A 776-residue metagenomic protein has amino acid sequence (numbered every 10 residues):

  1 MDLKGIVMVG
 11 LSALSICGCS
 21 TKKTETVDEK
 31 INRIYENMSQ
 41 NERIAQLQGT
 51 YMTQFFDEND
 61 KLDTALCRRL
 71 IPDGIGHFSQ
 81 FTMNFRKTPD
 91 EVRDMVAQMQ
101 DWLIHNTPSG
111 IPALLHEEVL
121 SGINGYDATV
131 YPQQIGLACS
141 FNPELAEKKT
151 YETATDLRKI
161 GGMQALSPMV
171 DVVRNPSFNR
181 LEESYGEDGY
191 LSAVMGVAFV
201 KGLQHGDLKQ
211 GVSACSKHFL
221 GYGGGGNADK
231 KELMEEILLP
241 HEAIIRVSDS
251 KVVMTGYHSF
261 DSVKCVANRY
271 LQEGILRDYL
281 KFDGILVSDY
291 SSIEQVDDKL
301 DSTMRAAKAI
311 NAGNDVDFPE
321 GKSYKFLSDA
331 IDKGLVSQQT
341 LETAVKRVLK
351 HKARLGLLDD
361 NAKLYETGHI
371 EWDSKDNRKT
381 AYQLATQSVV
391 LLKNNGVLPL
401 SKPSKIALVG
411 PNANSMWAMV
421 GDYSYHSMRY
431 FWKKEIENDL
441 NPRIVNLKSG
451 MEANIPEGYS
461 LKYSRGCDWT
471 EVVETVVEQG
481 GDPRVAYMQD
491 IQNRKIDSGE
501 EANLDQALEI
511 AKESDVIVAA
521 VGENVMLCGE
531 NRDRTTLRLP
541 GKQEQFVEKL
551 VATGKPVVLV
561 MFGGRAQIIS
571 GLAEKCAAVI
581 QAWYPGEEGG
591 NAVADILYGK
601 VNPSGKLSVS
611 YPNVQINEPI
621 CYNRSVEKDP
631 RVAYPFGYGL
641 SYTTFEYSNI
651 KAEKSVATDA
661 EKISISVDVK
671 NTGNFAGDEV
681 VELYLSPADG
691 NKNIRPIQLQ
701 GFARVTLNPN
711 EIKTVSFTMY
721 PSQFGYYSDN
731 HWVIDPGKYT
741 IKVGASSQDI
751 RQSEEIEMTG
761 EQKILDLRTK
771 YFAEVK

Functional and structural regions predicted by a protein language model:
M1-T26: Bacterial Sec-dependent N-terminal signal peptides
V7-G10, A552, L765: N-terminal non-cleavable signal-anchor helices
G18-Y727, H731, D735-S747, K770-K776: Glycoside hydrolase catalytic-domain context in secreted enzymes
D749-L765: Short beta-strand elements
